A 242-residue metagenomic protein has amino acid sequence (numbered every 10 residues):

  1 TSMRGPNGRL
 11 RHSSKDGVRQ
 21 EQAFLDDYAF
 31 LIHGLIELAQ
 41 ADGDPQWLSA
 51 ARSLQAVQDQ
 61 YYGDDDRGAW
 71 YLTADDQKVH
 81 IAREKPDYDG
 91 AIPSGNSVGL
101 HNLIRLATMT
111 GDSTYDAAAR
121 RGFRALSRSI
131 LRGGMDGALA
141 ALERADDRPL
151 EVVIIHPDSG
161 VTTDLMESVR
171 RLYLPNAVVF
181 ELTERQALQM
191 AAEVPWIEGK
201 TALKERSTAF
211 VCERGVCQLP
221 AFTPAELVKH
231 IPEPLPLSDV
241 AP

Functional and structural regions predicted by a protein language model:
T1-P242: Glycan-recognition and catalytic cores of secretory/periplasmic carbohydrate-active enzymes
